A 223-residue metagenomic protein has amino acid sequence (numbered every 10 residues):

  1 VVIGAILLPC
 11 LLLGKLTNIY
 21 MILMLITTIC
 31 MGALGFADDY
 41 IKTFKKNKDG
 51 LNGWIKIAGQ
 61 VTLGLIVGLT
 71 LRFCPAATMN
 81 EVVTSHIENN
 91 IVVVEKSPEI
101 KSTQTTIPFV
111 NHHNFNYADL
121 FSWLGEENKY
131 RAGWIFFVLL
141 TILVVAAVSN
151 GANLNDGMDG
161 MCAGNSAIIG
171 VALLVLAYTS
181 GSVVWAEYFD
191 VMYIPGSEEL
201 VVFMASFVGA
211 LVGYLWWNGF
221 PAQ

Functional and structural regions predicted by a protein language model:
V2-F36, Q60, L65-T105, F136-Q223: Alpha-helical transmembrane segments
K42-N52: Membrane interface segments of multi-pass transport proteins and intramembrane proteases
P108-V110: A structural detector for beta-sheet-dominated domains
H112-L143, S149: Individual transmembrane alpha-helix segments
